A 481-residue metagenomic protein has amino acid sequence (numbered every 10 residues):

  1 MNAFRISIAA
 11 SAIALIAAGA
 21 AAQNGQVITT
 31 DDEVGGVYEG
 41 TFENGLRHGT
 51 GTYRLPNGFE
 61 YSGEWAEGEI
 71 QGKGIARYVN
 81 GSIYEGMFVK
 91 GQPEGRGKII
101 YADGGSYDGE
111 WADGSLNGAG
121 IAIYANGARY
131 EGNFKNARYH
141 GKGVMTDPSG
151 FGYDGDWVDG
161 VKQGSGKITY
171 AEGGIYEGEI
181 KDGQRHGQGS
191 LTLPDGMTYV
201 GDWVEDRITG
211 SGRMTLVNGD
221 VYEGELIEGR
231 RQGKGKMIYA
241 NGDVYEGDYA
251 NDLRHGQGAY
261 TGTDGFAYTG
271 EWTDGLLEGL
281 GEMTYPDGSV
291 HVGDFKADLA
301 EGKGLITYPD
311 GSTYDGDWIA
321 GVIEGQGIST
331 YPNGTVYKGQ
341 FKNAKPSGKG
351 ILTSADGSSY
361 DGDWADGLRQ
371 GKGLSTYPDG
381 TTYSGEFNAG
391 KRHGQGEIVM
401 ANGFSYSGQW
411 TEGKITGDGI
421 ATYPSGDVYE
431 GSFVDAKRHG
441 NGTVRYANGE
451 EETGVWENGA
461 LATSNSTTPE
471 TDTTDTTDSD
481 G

Functional and structural regions predicted by a protein language model:
M1-I8: Bacterial N-terminal signal peptides that target proteins for export
S11-A14: Repetitive helical segments and hydrophobic/amphipathic motifs
A17-A18: N-terminal signal peptide c-region/cleavage motif recognized by signal peptidases
V37-H48, E60-Q71, I83-E94, S106-N117 (+15 more regions): Conserved anchor residues at repeat-unit boundaries in beta-strand-based tandem repeats, strongest for the MORN repeat
T52-L55, S62, I75-Y78, E85 (+30 more regions): Short beta-strand elements of solenoid repeat domains
A447, T453-G481: Terminal, low-structured helical/coil segments at or just beyond the last alpha-helical repeat
